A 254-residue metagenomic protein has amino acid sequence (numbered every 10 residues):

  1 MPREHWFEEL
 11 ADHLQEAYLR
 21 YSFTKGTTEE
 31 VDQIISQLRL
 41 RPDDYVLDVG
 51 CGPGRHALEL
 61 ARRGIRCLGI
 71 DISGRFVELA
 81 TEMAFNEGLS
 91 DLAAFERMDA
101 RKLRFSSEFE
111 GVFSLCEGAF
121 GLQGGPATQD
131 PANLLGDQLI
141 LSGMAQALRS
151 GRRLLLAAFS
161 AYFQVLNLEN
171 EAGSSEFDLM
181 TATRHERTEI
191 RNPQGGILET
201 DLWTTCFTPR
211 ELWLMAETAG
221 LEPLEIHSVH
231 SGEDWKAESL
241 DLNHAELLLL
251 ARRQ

Functional and structural regions predicted by a protein language model:
M1-D44: Conserved class I S-adenosyl-L-methionine
G50-G54: Class I SAM-dependent methyltransferase "Motif I" SAM/SAH-binding loop
A57-K102: Class I SAM-dependent methyltransferase SAM/SAH-binding core
R101-G111: A short acidic, Gly/Pro-enriched loop at the edge of an enzyme's catalytic core that lines a small-molecule cofactor
E110-G136: A short SAM/SAH-binding and catalytic strip from SAM-dependent methyltransferases
P131-S150: A short glycine-rich, Lys/Arg-flanked "PGG" loop and its adjoining helix->strand segment in the class I
G151-M215: SAM-dependent methyltransferase
E211, M215-Q254: C-terminal lobe and adjacent flexible extensions of AdoMet/dcAdoMet transferase-like proteins
